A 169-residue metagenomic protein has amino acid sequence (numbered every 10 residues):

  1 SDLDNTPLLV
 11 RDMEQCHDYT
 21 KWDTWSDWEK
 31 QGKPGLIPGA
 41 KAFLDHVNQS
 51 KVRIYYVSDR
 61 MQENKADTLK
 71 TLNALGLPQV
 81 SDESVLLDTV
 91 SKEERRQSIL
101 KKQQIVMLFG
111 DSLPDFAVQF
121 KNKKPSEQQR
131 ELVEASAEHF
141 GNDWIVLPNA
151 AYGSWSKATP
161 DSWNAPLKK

Functional and structural regions predicted by a protein language model:
S1-D2, V146: Short, hydrophobic/glycine-enriched beta-strand segments
D2-V90, T159: Alpha-helical substrate-recognition element adjacent to the catalytic core
M61, K65-K169: C-terminal cap/substrate-recognition subdomain and adjoining C-terminal extension of metal-dependent phosphatase-like
